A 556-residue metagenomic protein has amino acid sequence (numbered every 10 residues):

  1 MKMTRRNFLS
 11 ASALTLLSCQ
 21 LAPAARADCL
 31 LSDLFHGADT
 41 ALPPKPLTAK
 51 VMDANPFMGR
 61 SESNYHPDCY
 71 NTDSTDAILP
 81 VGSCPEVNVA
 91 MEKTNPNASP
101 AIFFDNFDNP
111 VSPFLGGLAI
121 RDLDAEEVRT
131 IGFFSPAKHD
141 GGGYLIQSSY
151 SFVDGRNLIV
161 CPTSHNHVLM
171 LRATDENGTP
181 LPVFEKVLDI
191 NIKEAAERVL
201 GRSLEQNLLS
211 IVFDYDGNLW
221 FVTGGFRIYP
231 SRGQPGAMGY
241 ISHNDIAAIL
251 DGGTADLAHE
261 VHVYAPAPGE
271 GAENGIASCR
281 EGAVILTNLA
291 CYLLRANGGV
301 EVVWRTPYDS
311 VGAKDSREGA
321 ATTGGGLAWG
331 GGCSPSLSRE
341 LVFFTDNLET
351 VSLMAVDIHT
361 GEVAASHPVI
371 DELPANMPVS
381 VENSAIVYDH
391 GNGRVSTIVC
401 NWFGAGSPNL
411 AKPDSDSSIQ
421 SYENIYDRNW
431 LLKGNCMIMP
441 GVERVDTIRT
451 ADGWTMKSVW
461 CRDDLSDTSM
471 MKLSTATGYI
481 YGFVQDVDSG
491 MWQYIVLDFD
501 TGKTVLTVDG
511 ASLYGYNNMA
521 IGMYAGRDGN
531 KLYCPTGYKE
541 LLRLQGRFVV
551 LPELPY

Functional and structural regions predicted by a protein language model:
M1-T15: N-terminal secretory signal peptides and thylakoid transit peptides that target proteins across membranes
L9, A27-G116, V549-Y556: Sequence/structural signature of beta-propeller modules and their immediately flanking N-terminal secretory/stalk
K93-N106, Y144-G155, R202-Y215, A272-S278 (+4 more regions): Structural signature of eukaryotic scaffold interfaces centered on beta-propeller domains
A98, A125-H165, I190-L208: Blade-loop segments of beta-propeller domains
G142-G143, H165, T174-D214, G252-G271: Asp-box/WD-like beta-propeller blade repeats and closely related beta-sheet repeat scaffolds
D371-V379, C461-M470, T504-R527: Conserved blade-ending motifs and adjacent loop-strand segments that build the rim/top face of beta-propeller domains
V395-T501: Loop/turn-rich, solvent-exposed surfaces of beta-rich toroidal or solenoidal domains
A520-Y556: Blade-level signature of beta-propeller repeat domains, shared across WD40, Kelch, NHL, RCC1 and BNR/Asp-box propellers
